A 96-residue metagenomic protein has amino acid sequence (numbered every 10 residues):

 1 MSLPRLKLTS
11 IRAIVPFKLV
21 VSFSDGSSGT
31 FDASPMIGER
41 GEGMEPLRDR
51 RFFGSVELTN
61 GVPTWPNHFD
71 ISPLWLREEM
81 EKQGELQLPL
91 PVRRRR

Functional and structural regions predicted by a protein language model:
M1-R96: Motif-centric detector for short Cys/His coordination patterns
